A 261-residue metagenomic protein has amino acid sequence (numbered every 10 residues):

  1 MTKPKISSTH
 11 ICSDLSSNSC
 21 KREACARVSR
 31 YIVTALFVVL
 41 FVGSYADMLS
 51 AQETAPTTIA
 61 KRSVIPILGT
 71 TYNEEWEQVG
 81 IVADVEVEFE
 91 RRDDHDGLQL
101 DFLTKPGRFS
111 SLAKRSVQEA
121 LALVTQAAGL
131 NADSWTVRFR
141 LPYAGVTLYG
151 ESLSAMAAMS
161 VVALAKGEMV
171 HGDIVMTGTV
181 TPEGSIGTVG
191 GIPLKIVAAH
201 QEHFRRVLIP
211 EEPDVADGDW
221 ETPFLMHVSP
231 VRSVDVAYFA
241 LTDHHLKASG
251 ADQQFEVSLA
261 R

Functional and structural regions predicted by a protein language model:
M1-R27: N-terminal secretory signal peptides that target proteins for export/translocation
L15-S17, R30, V42, V207: Hydrophobic alpha-helical membrane context
N18-C25, V42-D47, A51: N-terminal processing/targeting junctions
C25-R27, L36, D47, A199 (+1 more regions): Intrinsic disorder/low-complexity segments
V28-Y31, I196: Hydrophobic alpha-helical segments, especially transmembrane helices and their immediate juxtamembrane helical caps
V33-S44: Bacterial N-terminal signal peptides
S50-R261: Peripheral, non-AAA+ core regions of ATP-driven protein-machinery
